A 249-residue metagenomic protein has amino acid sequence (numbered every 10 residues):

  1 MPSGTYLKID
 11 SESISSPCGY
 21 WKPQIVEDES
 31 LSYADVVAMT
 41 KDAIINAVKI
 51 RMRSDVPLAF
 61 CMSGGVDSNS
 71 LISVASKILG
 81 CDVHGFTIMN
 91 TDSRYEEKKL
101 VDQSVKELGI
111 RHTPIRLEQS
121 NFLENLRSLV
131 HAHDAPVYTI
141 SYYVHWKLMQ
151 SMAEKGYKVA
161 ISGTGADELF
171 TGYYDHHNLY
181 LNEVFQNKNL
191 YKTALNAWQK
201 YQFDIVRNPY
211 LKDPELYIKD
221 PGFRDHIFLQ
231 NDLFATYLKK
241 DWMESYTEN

Functional and structural regions predicted by a protein language model:
M1-P17, S70-I72: Conserved catalytic micro-motifs used in adenylation/nucleotidyl-transfer and phosphoryl/amide- and methyl-transfer
S11, Q24-N249: ATP-dependent adenylate-handling active sites, centered on carboxylate activation for C-N bond formation
C18-P23: Acyl/amide activation-and-transfer machinery of modular secondary-metabolite enzymes
